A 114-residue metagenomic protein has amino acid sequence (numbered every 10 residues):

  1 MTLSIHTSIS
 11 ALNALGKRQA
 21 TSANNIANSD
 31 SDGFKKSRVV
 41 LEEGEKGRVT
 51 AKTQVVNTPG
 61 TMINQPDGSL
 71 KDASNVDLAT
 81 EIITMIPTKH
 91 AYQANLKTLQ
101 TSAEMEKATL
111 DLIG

Functional and structural regions predicted by a protein language model:
M1-G114: Amphipathic alpha-helical polymerization modules
